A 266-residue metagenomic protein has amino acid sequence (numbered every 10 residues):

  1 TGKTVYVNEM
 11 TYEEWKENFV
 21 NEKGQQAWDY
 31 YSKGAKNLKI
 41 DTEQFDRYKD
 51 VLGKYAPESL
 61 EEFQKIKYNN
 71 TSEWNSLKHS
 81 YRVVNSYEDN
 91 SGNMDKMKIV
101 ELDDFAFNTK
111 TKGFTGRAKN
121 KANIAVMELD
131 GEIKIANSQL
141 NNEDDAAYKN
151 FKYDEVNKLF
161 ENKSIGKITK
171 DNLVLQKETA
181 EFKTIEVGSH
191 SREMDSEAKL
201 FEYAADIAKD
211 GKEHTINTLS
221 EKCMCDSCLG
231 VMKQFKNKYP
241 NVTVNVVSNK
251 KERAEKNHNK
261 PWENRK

Functional and structural regions predicted by a protein language model:
G2-M194, D206-K209: Glycine-rich short-loop/terminal segments
E61-Q64, S72, D210-K266: Active-site or metal-binding loop neighborhoods of secreted/extracellular toxin and effector enzymes
A125-M127, A136, L200, T218 (+1 more regions): Generic structural hydrophobic/aromatic packing signal, biased to beta-strands
S191-A208, H214, C223-D226: Acidic, glycine-rich flexible loop segments
